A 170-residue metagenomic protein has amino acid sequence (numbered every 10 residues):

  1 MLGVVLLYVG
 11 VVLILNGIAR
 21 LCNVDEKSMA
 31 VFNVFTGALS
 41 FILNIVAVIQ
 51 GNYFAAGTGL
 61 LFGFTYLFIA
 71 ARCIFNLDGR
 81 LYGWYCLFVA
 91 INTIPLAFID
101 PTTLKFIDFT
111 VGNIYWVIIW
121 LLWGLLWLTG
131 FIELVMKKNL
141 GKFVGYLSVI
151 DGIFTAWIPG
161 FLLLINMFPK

Functional and structural regions predicted by a protein language model:
M1-I49, K142-L147, L162-K170: N-terminal topogenic module of multi-pass integral membrane proteins
G3, L7, N16, M29 (+2 more regions): Generic detector of bulky aromatic hydrophobic side chains
I14-A19, A38-Q50, Y66-C73, I91-L104 (+2 more regions): Hydrophobic alpha-helical transmembrane segments and adjacent interfacial helices in integral membrane proteins
A19-N23, V48, A55, F109 (+1 more regions): Generic alpha-helix detector with strongest preference for long hydrophobic helices that associate with membranes
C22-F35, F75-N92, V111-I119, I132-F154: Cytoplasm-facing juxtamembrane segments at the starts of transmembrane helices in multi-pass membrane proteins
Y53-W127: Membrane-proximal helix-loop-helix units in multi-pass membrane proteins
